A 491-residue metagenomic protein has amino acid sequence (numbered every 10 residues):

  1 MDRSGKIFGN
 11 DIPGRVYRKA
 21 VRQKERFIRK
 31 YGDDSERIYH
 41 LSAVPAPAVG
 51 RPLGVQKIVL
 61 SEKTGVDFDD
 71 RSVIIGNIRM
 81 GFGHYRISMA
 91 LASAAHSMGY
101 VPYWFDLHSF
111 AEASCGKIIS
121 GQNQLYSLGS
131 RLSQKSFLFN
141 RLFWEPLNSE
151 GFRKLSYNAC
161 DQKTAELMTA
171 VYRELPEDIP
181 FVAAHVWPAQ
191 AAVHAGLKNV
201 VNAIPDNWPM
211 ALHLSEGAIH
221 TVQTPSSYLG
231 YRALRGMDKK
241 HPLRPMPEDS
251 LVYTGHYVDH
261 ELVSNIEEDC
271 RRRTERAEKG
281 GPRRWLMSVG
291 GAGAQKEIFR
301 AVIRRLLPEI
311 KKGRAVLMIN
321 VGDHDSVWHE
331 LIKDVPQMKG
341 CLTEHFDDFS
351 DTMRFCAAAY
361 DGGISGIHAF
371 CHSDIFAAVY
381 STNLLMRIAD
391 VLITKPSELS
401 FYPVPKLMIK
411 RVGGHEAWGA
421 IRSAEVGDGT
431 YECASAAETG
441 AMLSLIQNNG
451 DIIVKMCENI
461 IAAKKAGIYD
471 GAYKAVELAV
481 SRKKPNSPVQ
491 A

Functional and structural regions predicted by a protein language model:
M1-I58, M89-E166, G322-W328, K333-I367: Conserved N-terminal ligand/cofactor-binding loop architecture of enzyme catalytic domains
G81-F82, R86-S93, L132-P247: Active-site and donor-binding regions of nucleotide-sugar-utilizing enzymes
I219-L307, N320-D325: A nucleotide-sugar donor-handling region in carbohydrate enzymes
A277-M386: Donor-nucleotide binding loops and adjacent catalytic segments primarily of GT-B fold Leloir glycosyltransferases
A378-W418: A donor-sugar binding/catalytic signature common to diverse glycosyltransferases and related nucleotide-sugar
G414-M442: Change "using UDP/GDP/dTDP sugars" to "using nucleotide sugars
S444-I461: Conserved donor-nucleotide binding/catalytic region of nucleotide-linked donor-dependent transferases
A466-A491: C-terminal alpha-helical cap of glycosyltransferases
